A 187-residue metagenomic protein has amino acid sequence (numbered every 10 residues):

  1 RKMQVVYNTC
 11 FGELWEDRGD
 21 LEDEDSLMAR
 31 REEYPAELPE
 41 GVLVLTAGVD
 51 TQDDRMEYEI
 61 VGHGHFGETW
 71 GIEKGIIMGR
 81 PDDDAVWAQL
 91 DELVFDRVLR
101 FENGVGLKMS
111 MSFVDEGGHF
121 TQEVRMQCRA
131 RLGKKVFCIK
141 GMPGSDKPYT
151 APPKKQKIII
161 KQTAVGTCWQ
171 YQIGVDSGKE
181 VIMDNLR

Functional and structural regions predicted by a protein language model:
R1: Cys/His-rich short segments
V6-S26, A47, Y58, G67-R187: Mg2+-dependent endonuclease catalytic cores in nucleic-acid-processing enzymes, primarily RNase H-like
R31-P39: Extended, composition-driven regions rather than compact fold-specific motifs
L38-G41, V105-G106: Intrinsically disordered, low-complexity regulatory regions enriched in Ser/Pro/Gly/Thr and acidic residues
G41-Q52: Two-metal-ion RNase H-like nuclease active-site motif
Q52, V61, G117: Anionic group-transfer/hydrolysis microenvironments
H63-H65: Change "in extracellular beta-sheet-rich domains … of secreted and cell-surface proteins" to "in beta-sheet-rich domains
